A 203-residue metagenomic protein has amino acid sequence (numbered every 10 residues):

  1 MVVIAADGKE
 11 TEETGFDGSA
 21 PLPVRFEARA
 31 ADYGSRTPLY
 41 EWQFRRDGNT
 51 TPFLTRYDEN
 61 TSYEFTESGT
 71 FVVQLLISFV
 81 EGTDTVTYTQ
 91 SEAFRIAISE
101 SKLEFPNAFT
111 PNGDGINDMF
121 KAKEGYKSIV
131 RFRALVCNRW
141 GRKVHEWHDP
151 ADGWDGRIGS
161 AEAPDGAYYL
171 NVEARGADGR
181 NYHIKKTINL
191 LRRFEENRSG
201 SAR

Functional and structural regions predicted by a protein language model:
M1-E104, K127: Short, compositionally biased serine/threonine- and acidic-rich segments at solvent-exposed termini, linkers, or domain
G15, A20-Y33, F94-R203: Short loop/turn motifs at secondary-structure boundaries
